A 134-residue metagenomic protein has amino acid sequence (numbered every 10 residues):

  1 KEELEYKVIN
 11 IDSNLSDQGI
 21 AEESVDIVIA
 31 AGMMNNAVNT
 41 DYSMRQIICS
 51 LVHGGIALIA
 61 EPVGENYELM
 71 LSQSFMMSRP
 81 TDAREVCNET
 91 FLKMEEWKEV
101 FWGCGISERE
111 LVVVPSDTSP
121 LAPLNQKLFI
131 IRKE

Functional and structural regions predicted by a protein language model:
E2-N14: Conserved SAM-binding strand-loop segment of SAM-dependent methyltransferases
Y6-I9, V28-A31, I59-P62, L111-V114 (+1 more regions): Generic beta-strand/beta-sheet core signal
D12-D17, N35-V38, G64-M70, E99 (+1 more regions): Flexible loop/turn segments at secondary-structure boundaries
L15-V28: A short acidic, Gly/Pro-enriched loop at the edge of an enzyme's catalytic core that lines a small-molecule cofactor
V25-T40: A short SAM/SAH-binding and catalytic strip from SAM-dependent methyltransferases
D41-I56: A short glycine-rich, Lys/Arg-flanked "PGG" loop and its adjoining helix->strand segment in the class I
L58-C104, E108-P115: C-terminal alpha-helical "lid/dimerization" subdomain adjacent to the S-adenosyl-L-methionine
C104-I106, V113-E134: Core SAM-dependent methyltransferase catalytic element
